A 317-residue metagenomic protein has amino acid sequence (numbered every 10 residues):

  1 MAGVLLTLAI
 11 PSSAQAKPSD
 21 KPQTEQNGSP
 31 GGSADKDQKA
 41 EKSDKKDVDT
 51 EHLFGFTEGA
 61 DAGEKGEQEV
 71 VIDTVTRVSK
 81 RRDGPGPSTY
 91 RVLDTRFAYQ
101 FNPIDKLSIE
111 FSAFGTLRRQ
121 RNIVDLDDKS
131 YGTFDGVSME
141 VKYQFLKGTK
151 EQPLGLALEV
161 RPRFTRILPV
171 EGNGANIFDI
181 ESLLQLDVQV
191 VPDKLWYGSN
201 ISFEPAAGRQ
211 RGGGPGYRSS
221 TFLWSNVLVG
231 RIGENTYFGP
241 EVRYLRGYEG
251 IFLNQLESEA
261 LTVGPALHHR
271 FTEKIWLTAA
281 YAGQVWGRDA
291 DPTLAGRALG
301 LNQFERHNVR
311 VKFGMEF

Functional and structural regions predicted by a protein language model:
M1-A9: Bacterial N-terminal signal peptides
I10-Q15: Sec/Tat signal peptide C-region and signal peptidase I cleavage site
A16-F317: Transmembrane beta-barrel domains of Gram-negative outer membranes and organellar outer membranes
